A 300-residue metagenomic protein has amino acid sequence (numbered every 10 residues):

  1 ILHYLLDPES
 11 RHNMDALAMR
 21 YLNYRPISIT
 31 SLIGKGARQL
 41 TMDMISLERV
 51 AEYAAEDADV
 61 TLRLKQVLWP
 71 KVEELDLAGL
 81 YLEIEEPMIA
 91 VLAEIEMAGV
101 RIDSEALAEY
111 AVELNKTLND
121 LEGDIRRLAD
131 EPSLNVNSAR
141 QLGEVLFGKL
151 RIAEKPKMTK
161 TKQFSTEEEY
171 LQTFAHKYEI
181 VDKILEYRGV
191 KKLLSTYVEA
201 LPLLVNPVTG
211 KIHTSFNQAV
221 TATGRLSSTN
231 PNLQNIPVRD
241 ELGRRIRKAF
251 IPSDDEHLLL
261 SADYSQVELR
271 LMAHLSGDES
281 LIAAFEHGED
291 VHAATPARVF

Functional and structural regions predicted by a protein language model:
I1-L6, G288-H292: Conserved beta-strand -> loop -> alpha-helix junction used to position metal-binding or nucleic-acid-contacting
Y4, P8-E241, I251-L258, S265-E268 (+2 more regions): Conserved "right-hand" nucleotidyltransferase catalytic core of DNA-directed polymerases
R245: An acidic, gly/pro-interrupted, aromatic-rich
Q266-F300: Basic, low-complexity segments
